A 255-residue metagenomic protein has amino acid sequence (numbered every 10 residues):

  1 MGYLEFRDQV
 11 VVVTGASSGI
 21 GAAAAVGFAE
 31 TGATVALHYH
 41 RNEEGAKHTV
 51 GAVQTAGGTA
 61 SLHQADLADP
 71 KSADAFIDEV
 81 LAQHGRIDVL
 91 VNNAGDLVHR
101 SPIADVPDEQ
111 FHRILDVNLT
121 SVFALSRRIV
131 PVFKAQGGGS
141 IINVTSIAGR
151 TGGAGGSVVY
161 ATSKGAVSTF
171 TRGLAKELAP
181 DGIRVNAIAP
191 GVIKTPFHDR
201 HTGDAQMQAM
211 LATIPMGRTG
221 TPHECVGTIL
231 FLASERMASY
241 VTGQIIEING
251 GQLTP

Functional and structural regions predicted by a protein language model:
G2, L97-R100, T151, L230 (+2 more regions): Short C-terminal tail/terminal secondary-structure segment of NAD(P)H-dependent dehydrogenase/reductase domains
S17-S18: Conserved glycine-rich cofactor-binding loop
E43-E44, Q64-F76, D108, H223-E224: The beta1-alpha1 cofactor-binding region of Rossmann-like NAD(H)/NADP(H)-dependent oxidoreductases
S101-I103, P107-H112, M210: Substrate-binding pocket helix/loop in short-chain dehydrogenase/reductase
S126, S163, T171: Active-site helix of classical SDR
P131, K176-P180, S239: Alpha-helical segment proximal to the catalytic Tyr-Lys
S146: Residue(s) in the substrate-gating loop at a strand-loop-helix junction that position the organic substrate next
